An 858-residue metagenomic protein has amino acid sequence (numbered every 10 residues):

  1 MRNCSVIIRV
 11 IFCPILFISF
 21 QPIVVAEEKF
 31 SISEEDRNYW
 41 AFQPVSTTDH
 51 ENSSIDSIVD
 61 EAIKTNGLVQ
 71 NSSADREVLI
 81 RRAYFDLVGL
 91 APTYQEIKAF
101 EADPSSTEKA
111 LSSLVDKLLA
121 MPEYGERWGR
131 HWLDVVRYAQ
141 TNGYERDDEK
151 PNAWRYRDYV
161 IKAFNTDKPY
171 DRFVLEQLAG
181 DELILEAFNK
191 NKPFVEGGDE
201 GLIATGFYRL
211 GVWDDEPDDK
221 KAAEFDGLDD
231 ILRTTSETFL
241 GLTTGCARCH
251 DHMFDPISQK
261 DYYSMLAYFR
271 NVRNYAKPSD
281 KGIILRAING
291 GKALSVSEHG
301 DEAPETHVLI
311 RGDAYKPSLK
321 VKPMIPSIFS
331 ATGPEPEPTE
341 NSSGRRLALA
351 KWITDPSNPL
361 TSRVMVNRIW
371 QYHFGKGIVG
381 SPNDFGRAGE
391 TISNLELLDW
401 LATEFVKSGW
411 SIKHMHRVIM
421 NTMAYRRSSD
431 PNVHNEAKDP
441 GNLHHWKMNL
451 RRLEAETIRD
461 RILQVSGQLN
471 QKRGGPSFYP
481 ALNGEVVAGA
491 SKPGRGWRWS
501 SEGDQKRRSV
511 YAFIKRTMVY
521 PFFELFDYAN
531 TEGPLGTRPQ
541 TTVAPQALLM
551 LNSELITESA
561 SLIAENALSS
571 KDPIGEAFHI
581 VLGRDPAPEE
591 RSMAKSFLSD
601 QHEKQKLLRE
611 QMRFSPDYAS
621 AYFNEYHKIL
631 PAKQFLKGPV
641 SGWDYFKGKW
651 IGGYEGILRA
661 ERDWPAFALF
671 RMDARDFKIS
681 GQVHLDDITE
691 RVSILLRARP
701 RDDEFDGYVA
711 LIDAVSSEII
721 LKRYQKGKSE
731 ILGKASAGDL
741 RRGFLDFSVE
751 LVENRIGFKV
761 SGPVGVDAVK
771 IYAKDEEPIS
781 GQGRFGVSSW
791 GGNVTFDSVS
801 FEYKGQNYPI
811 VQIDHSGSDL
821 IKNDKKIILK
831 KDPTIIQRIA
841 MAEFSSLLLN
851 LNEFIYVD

Functional and structural regions predicted by a protein language model:
R9-Q21: Bacterial N-terminal signal peptides
A26-S53, L294-S297, N624, K628-L630 (+1 more regions): N-terminal pre-domain segments of enzymes
E28-Q43, G180-P217, T306, L319-V321 (+1 more regions): Core domains of carbohydrate- and sulfate-ester-processing enzymes
E51-R81, D86, A91-E123, A139-K190 (+7 more regions): Primarily short, surface-exposed interaction patches in extracytoplasmic proteins
L183-A187, P193-R286, V519, F523 (+2 more regions): Sequence context surrounding c-type heme c attachment/ligation sites in exported
D617-D832: Extracellular glycan-recognition regions
F844: Globin-like tetrapyrrole-binding proteins
